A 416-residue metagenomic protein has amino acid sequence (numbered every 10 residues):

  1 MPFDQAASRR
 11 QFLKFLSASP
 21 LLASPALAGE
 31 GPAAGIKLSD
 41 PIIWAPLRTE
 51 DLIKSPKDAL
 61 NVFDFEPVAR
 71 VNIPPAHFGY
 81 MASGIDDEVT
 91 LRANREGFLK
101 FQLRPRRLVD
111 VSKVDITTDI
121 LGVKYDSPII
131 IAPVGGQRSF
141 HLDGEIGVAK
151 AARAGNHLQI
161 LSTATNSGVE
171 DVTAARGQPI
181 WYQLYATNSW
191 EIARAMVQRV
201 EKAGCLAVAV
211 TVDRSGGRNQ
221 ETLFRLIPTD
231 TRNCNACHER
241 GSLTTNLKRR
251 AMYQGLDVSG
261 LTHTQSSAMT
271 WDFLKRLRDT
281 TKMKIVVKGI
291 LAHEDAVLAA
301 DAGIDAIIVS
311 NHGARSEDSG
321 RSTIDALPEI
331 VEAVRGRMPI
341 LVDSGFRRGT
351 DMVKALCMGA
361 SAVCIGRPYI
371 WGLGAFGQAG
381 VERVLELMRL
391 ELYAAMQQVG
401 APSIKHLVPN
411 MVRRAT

Functional and structural regions predicted by a protein language model:
P2-P20: N-terminal secretory signal peptides and thylakoid transit peptides that target proteins across membranes
A34-G122, I227-M269, K405-L407, R413-T416: An N-cap/entry alpha-helix motif that binds or orients negatively charged groups
P74, I131, A152, V210 (+5 more regions): Conserved, mostly hydrophobic/aromatic
Y125-S162: Glycine-rich active-site/cofactor-binding loop and its immediate structural neighborhood
A132-P133, Q183-Y185, A209-D213: Short beta-strand segments
V169-G177, A300: Acidic (Asp/Glu)-rich catalytic clusters
A195-V342, M358-A360: Alpha/beta enzyme core
T323, E329, G374-L392: C-terminal helical cap(s) of enzyme catalytic domains, especially alpha/beta-barrels
